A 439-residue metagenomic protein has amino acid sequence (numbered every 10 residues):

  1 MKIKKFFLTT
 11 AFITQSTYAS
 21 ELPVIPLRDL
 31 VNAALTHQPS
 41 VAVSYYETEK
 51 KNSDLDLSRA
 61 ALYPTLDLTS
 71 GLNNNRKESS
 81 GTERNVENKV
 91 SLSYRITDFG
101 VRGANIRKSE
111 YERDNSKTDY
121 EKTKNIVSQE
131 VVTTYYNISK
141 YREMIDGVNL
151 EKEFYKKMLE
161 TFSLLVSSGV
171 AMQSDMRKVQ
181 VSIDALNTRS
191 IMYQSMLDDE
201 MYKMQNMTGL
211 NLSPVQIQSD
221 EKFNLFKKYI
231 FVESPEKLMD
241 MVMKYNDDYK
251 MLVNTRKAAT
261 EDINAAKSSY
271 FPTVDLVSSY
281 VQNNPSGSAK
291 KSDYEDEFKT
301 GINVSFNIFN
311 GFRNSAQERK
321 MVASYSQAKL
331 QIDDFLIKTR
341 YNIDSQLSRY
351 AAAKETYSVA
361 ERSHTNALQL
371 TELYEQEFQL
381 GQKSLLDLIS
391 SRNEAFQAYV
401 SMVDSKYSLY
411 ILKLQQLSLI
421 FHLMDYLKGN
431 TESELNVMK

Functional and structural regions predicted by a protein language model:
K2-T9: Sec-dependent signal peptide recognition, specifically the positively charged N-region followed immediately by
K5, I25, I126-M241, Q346-R349 (+3 more regions): Periplasmic alpha-helical coiled-coil/stalk elements that build and connect Gram-negative outer-membrane
Q15-E21: Sec/Tat signal peptide C-region and signal peptidase I cleavage site
E21, R28, S401-K439: Acidic, low-complexity, intrinsically disordered peripheral segments
R28-Q38, M176, L210-S279, Y426-K439: Amphipathic alpha-helical coiled-coil scaffold segments and their short linker/junction regions
A42, T65-N85, S93-K122, K250 (+4 more regions): Small/polar (Gly/Ser/Thr/Ala-rich) solvent-exposed segments that form structured loops/beta-strands/short helices used
V43-S58, T123, V127-V148, K157 (+5 more regions): Amphipathic alpha-helical coiled-coil segments
N85-E87, T133, K178, E297-K299: Transmembrane beta-barrel architecture of outer-membrane proteins
